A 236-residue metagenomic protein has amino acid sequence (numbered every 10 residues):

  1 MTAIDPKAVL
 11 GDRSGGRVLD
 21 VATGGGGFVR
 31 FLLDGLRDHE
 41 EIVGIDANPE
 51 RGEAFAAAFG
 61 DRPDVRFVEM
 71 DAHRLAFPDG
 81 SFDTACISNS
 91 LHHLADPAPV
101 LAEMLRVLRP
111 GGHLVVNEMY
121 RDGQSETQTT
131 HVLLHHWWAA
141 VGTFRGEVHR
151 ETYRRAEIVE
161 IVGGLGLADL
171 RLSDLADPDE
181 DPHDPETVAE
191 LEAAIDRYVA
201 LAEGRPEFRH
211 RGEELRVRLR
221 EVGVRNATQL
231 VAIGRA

Functional and structural regions predicted by a protein language model:
M1-G16, G27, F31: Conserved alpha-helix/loop element of class I SAM-dependent methyltransferases that forms part of the SAM/SAH-binding
L19, G25-R74: Class I SAM-dependent methyltransferase SAM/SAH-binding core
C86: A conserved beta-strand element that flanks and buttresses the S-adenosyl-L-methionine
N89-S90: Short catalytic micro-motifs in class I SAM-dependent methyltransferases
A98-H113: A short glycine-rich, Lys/Arg-flanked "PGG" loop and its adjoining helix->strand segment in the class I
V115-A139: Conserved class I S-adenosyl-L-methionine
G142-E157: Acceptor-substrate binding/catalytic loop of class I
A156-I161, A168-A236: Conserved Class I S-adenosyl-L-methionine
